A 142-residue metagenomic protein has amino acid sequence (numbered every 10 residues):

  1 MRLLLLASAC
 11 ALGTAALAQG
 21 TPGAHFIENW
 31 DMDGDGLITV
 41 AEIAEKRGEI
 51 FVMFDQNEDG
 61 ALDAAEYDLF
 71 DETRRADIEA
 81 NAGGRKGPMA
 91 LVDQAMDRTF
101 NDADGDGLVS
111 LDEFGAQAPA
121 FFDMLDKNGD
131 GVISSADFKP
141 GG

Functional and structural regions predicted by a protein language model:
M1-A9: Sec-dependent signal peptide recognition, specifically the positively charged N-region followed immediately by
L3, L17-G142: Calcium-binding acidic motifs and repeat modules
G13-A15: N-terminal signal peptide c-region/cleavage motif recognized by signal peptidases
